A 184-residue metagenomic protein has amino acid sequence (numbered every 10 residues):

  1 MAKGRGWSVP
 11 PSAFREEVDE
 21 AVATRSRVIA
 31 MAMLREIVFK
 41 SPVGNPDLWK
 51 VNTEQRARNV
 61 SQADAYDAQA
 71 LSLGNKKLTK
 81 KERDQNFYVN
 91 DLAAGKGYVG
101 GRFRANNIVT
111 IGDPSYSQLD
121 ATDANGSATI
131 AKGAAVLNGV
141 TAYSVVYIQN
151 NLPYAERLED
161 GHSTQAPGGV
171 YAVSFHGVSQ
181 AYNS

Functional and structural regions predicted by a protein language model:
M1-E17: N-terminal, Lys/Arg- and Ser/Thr-rich interaction peptides
V9-P10, S41, L152, A166: Intrinsic-disorder/low-complexity coil detector
E20-Y154: Short, low-complexity, charged/polar segments at coil/turn and helix-coil boundaries
R157-S184: Protruding loop/beta-arch "assembly-hinge" segments enriched in small, turn-prone residues
